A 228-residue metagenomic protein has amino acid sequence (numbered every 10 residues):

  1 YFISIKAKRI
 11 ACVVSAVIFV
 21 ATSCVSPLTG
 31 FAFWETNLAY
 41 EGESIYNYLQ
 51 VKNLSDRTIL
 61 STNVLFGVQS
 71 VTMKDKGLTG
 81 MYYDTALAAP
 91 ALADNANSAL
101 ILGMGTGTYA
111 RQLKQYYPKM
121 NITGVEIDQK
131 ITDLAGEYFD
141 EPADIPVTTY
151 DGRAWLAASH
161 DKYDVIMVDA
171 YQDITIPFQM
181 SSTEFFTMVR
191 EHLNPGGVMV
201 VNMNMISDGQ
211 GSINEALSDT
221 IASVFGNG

Functional and structural regions predicted by a protein language model:
Y1-S15: Cytosolic-side transmembrane helix boundary signature
I3, V17-Y138, S212-L217: Class I S-adenosylmethionine
L113, M188-R190, I221: Class I S-adenosylmethionine-dependent transferase superfamily signal
T132-H160, V165-V168, Q172-I174: S-adenosyl-L-methionine
S181-P195: A short glycine-rich, Lys/Arg-flanked "PGG" loop and its adjoining helix->strand segment in the class I
G196-M203: Conserved beta-strand signature within the Rossmann-like core of class I S-adenosyl-L-methionine
S212-G228: Conserved Class I S-adenosyl-L-methionine
